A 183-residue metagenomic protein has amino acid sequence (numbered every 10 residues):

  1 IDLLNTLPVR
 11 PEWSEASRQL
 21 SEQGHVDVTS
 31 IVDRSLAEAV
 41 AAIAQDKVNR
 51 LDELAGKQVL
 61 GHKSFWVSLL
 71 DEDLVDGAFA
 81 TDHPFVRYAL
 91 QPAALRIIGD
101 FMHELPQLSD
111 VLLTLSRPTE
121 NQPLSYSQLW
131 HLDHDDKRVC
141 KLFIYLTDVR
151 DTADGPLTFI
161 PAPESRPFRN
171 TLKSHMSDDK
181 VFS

Functional and structural regions predicted by a protein language model:
I1-E22, V28-Q128: Non-heme Fe(II)-dependent double-stranded beta-helix
T81, S109-D110, R138, A153-G155: Residues that flank catalytic or metal-binding motifs in active/ligand-binding sites
P84, D135, A162-S165: Short capping/connector residues at structural and topological boundaries
L113-R117, I144-D148, P161: Short, structured patches in soluble enzyme cores that scaffold and shape functional sites
T119-N121, V149-D151, S165: Short, charged/polar surface micro-motifs in flexible loops or helix N-caps
L129-H134: A generic local secondary-structure boundary/capping motif
D135-T152: Short, conserved beta-strand element in jelly-roll/cupin
T152-S183: Double-stranded beta-helix
